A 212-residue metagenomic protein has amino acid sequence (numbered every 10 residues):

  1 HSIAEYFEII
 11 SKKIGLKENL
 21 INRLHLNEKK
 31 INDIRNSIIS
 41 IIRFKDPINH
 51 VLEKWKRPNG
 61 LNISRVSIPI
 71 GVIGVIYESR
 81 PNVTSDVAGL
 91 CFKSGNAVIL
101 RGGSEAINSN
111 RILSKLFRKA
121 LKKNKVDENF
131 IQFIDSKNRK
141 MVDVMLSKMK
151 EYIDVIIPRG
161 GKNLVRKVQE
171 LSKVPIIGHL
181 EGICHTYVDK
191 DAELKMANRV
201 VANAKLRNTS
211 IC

Functional and structural regions predicted by a protein language model:
H1-I63: N-terminal Rossmann-like NAD(P)+-binding subdomain of aldehyde/semialdehyde dehydrogenases
N27, S40, P58, N62-R65 (+1 more regions): A structured beta-alpha segment of the ubiquitous adenosine-cofactor-binding alpha/beta core
H50, L100, Q132-D135, I157-G160 (+1 more regions): General beta-strand structural signal in soluble alpha/beta enzymes
K54-V98, G103-S114: Substrate-binding/gating loop at the entrance of the active-site cleft, primarily in PLP-dependent aminotransferase-like
S79-N82, D86-A97, L116, A120-K123 (+1 more regions): ALDH superfamily catalytic-core signature
R118-I134, D154: A glycine-rich helix N-cap at a beta->alpha junction
K140-V155, N163-K167, N208-C212: Aldehyde/semialdehyde dehydrogenase
